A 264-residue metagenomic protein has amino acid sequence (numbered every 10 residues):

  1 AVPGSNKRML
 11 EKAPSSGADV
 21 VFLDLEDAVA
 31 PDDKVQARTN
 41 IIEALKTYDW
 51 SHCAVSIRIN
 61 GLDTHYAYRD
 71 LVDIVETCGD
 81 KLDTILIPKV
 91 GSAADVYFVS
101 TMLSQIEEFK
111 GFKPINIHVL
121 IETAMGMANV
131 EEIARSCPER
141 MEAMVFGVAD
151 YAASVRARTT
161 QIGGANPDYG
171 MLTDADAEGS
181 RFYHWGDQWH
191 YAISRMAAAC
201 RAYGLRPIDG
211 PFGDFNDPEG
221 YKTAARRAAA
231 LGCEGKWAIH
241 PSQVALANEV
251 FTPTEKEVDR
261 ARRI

Functional and structural regions predicted by a protein language model:
A1-I264: Expand to "…catalyze enediolate/carbanion chemistry for C-C bond making/breaking, isomerization, decarboxylation
